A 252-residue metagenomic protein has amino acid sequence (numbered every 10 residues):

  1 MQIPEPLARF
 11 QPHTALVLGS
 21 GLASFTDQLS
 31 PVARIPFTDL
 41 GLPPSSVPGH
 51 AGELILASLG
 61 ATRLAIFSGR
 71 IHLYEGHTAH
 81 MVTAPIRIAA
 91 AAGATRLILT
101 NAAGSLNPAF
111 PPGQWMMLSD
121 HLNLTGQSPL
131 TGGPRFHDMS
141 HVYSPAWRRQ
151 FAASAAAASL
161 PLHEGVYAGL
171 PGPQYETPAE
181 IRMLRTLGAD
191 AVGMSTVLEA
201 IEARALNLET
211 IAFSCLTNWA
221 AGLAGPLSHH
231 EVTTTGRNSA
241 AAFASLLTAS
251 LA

Functional and structural regions predicted by a protein language model:
M1-M139: Metabolite-binding pocket within alpha/beta catalytic cores that recognizes anionic/polar moieties
A89-G93, R185, R204: Non-catalytic positions within long, well-ordered alpha-helices that form the structural scaffold/packing of enzyme
T95-R96, D190, E209: Short acidic/polar active-site loop segments enriched in Thr and Asp
H121-P173: Histidine/lysine/aspartate-rich catalytic loop segments that bind and position anionic ligands
A153-D190, L247, L251-A252: Active-site/ligand-binding-proximal alpha/beta "capping" segment
M194-E231: Zn-dependent metallopeptidase/amidohydrolase metal-coordination segment
A220-A252: His/Asp/Glu-rich mid-to-C-terminal helical/loop segments that flank catalytic regions of hydrolases
